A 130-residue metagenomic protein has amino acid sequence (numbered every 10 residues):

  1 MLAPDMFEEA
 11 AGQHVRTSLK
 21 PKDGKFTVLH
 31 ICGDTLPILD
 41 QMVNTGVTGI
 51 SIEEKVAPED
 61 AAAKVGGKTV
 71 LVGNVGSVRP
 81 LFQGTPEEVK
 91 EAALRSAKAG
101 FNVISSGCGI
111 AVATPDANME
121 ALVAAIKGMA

Functional and structural regions predicted by a protein language model:
M1-A130: Active-site loop segments of alpha/beta catalytic cores
